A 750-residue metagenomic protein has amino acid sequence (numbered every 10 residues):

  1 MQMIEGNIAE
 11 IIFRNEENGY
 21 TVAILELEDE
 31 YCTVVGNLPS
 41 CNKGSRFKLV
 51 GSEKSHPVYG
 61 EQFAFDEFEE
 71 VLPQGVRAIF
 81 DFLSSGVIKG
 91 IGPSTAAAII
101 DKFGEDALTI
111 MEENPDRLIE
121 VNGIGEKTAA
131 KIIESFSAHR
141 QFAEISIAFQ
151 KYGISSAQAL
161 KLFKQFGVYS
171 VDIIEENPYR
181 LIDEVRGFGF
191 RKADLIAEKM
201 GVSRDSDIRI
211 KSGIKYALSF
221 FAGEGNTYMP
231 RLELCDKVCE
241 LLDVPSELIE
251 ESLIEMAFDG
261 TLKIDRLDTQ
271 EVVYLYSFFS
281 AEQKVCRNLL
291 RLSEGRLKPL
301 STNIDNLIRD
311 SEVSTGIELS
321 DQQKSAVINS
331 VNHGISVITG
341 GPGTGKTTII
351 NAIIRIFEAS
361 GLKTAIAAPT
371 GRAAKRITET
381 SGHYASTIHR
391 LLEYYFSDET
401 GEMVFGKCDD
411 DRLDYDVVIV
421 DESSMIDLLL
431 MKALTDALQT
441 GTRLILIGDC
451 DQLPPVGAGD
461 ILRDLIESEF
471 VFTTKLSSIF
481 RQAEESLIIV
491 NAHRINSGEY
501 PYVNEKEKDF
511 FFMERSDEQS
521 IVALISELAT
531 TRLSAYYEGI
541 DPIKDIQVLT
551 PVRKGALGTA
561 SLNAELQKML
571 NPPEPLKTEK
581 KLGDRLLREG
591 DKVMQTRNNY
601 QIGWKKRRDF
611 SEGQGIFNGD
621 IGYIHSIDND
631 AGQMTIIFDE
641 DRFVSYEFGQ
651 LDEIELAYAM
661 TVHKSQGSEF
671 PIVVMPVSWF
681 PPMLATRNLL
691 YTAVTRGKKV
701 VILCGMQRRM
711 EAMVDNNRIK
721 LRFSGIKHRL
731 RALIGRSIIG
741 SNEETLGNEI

Functional and structural regions predicted by a protein language model:
M1-N15, G51, I621-H625: Structural detector for short beta-strands of small beta-barrel domains
R14-L25, D630-I636: Short aromatic-glycine-enriched beta-strand elements
Y20-E28, T33-V34, N42-E271, N288 (+6 more regions): Accessory alpha-helical DNA-binding modules that contact the DNA backbone or grooves
Q150, S219-G223, I264-S325: Pre-P-loop entry segment of helicase/translocase ATPase cores
A352, I356, S360-L362, P369-T380 (+6 more regions): Conserved helicase motor core of SF1/SF2 NTP-dependent helicases
S397-L413: Conserved alpha-helical scaffold flanking the Walker A/P-loop in AAA+ ATPase domains
C450-Q614: Conserved helicase motor core of P-loop NTPases
S497, E612, N618-I750: C-terminal accessory regions
